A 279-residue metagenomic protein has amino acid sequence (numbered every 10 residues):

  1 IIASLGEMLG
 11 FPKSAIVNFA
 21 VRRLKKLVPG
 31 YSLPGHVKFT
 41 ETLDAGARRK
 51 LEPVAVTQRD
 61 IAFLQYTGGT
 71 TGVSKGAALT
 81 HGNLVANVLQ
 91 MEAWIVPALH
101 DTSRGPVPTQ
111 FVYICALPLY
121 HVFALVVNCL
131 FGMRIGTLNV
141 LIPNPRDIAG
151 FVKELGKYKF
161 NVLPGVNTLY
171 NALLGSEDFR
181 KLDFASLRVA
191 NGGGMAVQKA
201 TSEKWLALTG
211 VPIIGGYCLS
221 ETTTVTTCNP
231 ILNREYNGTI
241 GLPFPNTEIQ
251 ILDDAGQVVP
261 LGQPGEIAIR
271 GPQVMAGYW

Functional and structural regions predicted by a protein language model:
I1, K75-A78, C115, L138-N144 (+1 more regions): Short beta-strand->loop structural element characteristic of the AMP-binding/adenylate-forming
I1-D44: Structural core segment of the AMP-binding/adenylate-forming
I2-A3, I214-E221, G241-P243: Beta-strand->loop->alpha-helix junctions that form or flank phosphate-binding loops in nucleotide-handling enzymes
A15-F19, T137, K157-G165, L174-E235 (+2 more regions): Gly/Ser/Thr-rich phosphate-binding loop
G30-Y66, V73, A98-V112: Conserved pre-ATP/AMP-binding loop-to-beta segment of ANL
V85-V112, Y120-N161, S176: Conserved AMP-binding/adenylation subdomain of ANL enzymes
L242-N246, Q257-W279: Conserved ATP/PPi-binding loop(s) of AMP-dependent carboxylate-activating enzymes
